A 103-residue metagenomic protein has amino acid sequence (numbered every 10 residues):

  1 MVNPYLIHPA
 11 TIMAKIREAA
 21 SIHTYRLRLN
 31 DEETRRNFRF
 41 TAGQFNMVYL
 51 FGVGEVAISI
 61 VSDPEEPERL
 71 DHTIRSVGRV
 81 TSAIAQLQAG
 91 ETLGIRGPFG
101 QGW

Functional and structural regions predicted by a protein language model:
V2-E91: Ferredoxin-reductase
G52-E55, G97-G102: Short, charged beta-turn/beta-strand-edge "cap" motif at the junction between a beta-strand and an adjacent loop
Q88-G100: Acidic-glycine-rich active-site phosphate/pyrophosphate-binding loop
